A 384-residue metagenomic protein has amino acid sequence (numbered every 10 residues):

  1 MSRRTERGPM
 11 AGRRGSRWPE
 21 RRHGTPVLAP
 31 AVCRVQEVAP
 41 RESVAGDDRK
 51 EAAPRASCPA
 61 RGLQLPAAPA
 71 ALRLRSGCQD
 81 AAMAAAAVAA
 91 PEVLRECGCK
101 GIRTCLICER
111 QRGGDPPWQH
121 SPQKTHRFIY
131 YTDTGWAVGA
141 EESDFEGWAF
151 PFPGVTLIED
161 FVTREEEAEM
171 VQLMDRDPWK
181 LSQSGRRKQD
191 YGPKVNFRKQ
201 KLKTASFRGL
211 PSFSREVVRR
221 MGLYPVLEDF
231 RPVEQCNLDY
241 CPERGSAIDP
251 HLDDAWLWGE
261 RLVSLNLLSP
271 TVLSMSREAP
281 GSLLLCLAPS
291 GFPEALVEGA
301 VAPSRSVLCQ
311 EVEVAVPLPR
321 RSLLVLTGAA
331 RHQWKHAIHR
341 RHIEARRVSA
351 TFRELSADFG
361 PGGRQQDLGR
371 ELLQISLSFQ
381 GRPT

Functional and structural regions predicted by a protein language model:
S2, S16, S43, P54-S57 (+1 more regions): Serine residues within intrinsically disordered or low-complexity segments
R3, C58-T384: Non-heme Fe(II) oxygenase metal-center motifs and adjacent flexible, charged/small-residue loops
E6-P9, E20, E37, D47 (+1 more regions): Low-complexity, intrinsically disordered segments with a bias for serine/threonine
R13, R17-P26, R49, Q64-L65: Compositionally biased, intrinsically disordered low-complexity segments enriched in Pro/Arg/Gln/His
P26-D47, E51: Generic low-complexity, intrinsically disordered segments
